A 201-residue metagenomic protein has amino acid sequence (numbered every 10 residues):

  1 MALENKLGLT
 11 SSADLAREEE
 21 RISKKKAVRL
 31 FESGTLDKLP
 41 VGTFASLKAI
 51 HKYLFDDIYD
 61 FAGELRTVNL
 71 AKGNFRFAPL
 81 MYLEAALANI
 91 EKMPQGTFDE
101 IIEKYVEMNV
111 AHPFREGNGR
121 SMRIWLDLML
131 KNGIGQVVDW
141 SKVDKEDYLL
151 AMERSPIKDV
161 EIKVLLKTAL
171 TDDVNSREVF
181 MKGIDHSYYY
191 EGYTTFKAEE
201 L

Functional and structural regions predicted by a protein language model:
M1-L201: FIC/Doc superfamily catalytic core
